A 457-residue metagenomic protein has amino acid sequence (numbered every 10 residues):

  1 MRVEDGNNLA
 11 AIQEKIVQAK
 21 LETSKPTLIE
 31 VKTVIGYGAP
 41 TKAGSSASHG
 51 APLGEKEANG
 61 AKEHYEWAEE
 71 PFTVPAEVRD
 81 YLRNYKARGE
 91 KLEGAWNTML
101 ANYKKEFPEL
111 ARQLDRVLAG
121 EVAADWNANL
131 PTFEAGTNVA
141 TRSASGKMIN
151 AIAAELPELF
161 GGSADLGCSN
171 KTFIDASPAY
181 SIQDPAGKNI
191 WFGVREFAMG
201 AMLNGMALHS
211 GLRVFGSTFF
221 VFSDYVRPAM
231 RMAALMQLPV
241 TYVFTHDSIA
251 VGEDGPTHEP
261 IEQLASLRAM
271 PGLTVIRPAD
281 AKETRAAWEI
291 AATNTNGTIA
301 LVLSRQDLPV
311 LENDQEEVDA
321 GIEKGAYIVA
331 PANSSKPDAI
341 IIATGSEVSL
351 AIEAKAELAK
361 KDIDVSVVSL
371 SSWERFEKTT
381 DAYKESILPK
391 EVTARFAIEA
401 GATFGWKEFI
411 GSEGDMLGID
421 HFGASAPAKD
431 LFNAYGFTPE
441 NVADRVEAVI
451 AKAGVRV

Functional and structural regions predicted by a protein language model:
M1-T73, E77-D80, V251-P256, T293-V457: Thiamine diphosphate
R2, D80-V302, D307, G454-V457: Thiamine diphosphate
